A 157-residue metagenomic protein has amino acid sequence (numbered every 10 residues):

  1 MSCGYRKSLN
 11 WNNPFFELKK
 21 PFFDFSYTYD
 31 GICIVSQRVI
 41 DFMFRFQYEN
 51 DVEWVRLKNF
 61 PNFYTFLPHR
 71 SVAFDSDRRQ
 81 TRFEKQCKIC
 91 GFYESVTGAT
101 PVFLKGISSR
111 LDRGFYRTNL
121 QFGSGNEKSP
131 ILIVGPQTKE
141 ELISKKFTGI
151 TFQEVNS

Functional and structural regions predicted by a protein language model:
M1-S157: Phosphate/anion-contacting hairpin/loop surfaces
